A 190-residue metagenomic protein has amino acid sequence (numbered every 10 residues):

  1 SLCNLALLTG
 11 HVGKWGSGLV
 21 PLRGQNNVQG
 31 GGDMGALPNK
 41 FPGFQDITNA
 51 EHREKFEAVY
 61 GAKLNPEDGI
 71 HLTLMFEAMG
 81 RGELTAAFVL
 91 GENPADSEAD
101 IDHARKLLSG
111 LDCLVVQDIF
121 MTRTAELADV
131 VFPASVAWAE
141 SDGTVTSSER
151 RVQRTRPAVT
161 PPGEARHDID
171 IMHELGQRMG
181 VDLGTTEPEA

Functional and structural regions predicted by a protein language model:
S1-W15, V20-E189: Non-catalytic alpha/beta scaffold blocks inside enzyme catalytic domains
